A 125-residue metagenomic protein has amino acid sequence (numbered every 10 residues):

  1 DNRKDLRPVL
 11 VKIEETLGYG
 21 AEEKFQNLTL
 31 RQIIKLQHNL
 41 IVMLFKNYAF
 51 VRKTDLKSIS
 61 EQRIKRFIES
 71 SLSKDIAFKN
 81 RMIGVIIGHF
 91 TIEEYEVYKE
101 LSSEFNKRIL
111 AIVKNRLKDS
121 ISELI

Functional and structural regions predicted by a protein language model:
D1-R31: N-terminal leader/targeting peptides and immediately adjacent processing regions
Q26-D55: Short, well-structured hydrophobic secondary-structure segments
F50-T54, Y95, S122-E123: Intrinsically disordered or highly flexible coil/loop and linker segments, enriched in small and charged/polar residues
L56-N106: Amphipathic protein-protein interaction modules
L101-I125: Long, highly charged low-complexity segments enriched in Glu/Asp and Lys/Arg with interspersed Ser/Thr
